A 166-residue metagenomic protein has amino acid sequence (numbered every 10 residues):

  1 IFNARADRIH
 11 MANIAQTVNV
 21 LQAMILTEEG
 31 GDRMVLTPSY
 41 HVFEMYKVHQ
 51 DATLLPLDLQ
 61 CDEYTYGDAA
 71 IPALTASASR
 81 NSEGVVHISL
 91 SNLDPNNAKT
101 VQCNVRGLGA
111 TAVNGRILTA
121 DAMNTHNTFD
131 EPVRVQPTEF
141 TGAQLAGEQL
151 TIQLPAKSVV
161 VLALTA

Functional and structural regions predicted by a protein language model:
I1-A76: Aromatic/acidic polysaccharide-binding cleft in carbohydrate-active enzymes
A12, F43, I88, G115 (+1 more regions): Conserved, mostly hydrophobic/aromatic
V18-M24, T65, P95-A98, A122-T125 (+1 more regions): Flexible loop/turn segments at secondary-structure boundaries
A70-G109, G115-A120, V160-V161: Carbohydrate-binding surface patches
N96, G147-E148, K157: Solvent-exposed, conformationally flexible loop/turn segments
L108-L150: Acidic, Ser/Thr/Pro-rich beta/coil linker or hinge segments at domain junctions
Q153-L164: Short Pro-Gly-centered flexible turn/kink motifs
